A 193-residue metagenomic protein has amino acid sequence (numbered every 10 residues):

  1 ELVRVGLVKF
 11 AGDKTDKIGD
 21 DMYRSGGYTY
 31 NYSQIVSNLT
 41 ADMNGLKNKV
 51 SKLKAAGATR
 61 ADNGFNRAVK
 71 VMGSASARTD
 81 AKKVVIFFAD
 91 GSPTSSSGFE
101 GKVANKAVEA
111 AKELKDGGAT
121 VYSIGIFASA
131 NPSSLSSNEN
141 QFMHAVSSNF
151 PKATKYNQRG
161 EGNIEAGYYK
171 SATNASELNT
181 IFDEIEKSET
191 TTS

Functional and structural regions predicted by a protein language model:
E1-L7, A41, F99-A104: …and closely analogous acidic/polar surface helices at protein-protein or active-site interfaces in A-domain-like
E1-V5, G57-T59, S171-A172, T192: Surface-exposed patches in mature extracellular/periplasmic domains of secreted proteins
L2-V5, A81-V84, A119, A166-G167: Residue-level recognition of the N-termini of beta-strands and the immediately preceding loop/turn
R4, A11-T29, F127-S129, S176 (+1 more regions): Von Willebrand factor
A11-R67, S92, G117, N157-E165 (+1 more regions): Short, charged loop segments at secondary-structure junctions
A58, N63, K70, D80-K82 (+3 more regions): VWA/integrin I-like adhesion module and closely mimicked acidic/polar interface patches used
M72-S76: Structural motif corresponding to the C-terminal cap of alpha-helices
